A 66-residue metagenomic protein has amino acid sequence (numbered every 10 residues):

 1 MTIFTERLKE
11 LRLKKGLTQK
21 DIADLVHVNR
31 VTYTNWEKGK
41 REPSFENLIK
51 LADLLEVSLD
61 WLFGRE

Functional and structural regions predicted by a protein language model:
M1-K14: A short, Lys/Arg-rich alpha-helix, primarily the initiator
R7, T18, S44-N47, S58: Residues that mark the N-terminal boundary/hinge immediately upstream of a DNA-recognition element
L13, D24, D53: Alpha-helical residues within the helix-turn-helix
L17-N35: Short alpha-helical DNA-recognition segment
H27, E46-W61: DNA major-groove recognition helix of helix-turn-helix/homeodomain DNA-binding modules
E37, L55, F63-E66: DNA major-groove recognition helix of helix-turn-helix
